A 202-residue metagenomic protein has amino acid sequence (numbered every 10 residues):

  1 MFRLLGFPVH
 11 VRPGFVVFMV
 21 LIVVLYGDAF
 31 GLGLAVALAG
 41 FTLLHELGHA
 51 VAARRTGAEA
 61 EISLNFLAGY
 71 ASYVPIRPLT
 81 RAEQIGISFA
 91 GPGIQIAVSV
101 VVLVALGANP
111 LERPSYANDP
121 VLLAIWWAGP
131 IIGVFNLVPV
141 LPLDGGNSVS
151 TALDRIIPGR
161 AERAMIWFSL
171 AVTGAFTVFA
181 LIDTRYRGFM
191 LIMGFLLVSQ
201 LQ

Functional and structural regions predicted by a protein language model:
M1-Q202: Hydrophobic transmembrane alpha-helices and their immediate loop junctions in multi-pass integral membrane proteins
